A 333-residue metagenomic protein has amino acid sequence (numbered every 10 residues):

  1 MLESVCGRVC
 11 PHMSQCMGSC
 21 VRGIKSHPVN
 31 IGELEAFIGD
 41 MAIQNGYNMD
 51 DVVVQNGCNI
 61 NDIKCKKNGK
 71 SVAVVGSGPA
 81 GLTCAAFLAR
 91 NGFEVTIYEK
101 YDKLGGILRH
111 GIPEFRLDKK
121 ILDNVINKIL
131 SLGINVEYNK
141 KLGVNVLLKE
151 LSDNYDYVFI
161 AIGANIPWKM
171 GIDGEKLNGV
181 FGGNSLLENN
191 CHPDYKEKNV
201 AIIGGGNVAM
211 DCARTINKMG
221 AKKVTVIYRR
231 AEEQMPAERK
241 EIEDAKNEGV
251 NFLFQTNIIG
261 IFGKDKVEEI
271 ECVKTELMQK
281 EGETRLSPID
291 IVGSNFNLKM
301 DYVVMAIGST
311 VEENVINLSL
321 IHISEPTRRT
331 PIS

Functional and structural regions predicted by a protein language model:
S4-C6, P11-V52, G57-V75, R90-N91 (+4 more regions): FAD-binding core/adjacent interface of flavoenzyme oxidoreductases
S71-E94, M210-N217: N-terminal Rossmann-like FAD-binding beta1-loop-alpha1 element of flavoenzymes
G78-A80, K103, G206-V208, T310: Residue-level detector of alpha-helix initiation sites
F93-R109, I227-E232: Glycine-rich FAD pyrophosphate-binding loop
K119-W168, G179-H192, K218-S319: A Rossmann-like FAD-binding core segment of flavoenzymes
N199-I203, N207-M210, R214-K223: Predominantly flavin-linked oxidoreductase catalytic cores and closely associated redox partners
I321-S333: Single conserved hydrophobic/aromatic residue that forms the stacking wall/gate of nucleotide- or nucleobase-binding
